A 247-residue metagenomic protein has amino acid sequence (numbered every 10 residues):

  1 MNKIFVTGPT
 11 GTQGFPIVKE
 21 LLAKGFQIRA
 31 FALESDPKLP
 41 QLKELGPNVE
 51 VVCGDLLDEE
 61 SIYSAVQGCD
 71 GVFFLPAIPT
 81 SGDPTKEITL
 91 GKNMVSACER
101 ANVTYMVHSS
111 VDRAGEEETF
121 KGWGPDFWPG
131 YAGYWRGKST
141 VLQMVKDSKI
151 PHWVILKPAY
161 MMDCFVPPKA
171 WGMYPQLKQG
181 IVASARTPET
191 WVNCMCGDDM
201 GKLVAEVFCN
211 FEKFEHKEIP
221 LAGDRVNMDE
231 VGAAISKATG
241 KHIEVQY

Functional and structural regions predicted by a protein language model:
M1-K43, L57-E60, Q67, F74 (+4 more regions): Oxidoreductase cofactor-interface core, primarily capturing Rossmann-like NAD(P)-dependent enzymes
L45-L57: Rossmann-fold cofactor-recognition segment
E50-V52, F73-L75, V107: Short, conserved beta-strand segments within well-ordered enzyme catalytic domains that often line or immediately flank
K86-N93: Charged helix-capping and loop-helix junction motifs
V245-Y247: A generic structural motif
